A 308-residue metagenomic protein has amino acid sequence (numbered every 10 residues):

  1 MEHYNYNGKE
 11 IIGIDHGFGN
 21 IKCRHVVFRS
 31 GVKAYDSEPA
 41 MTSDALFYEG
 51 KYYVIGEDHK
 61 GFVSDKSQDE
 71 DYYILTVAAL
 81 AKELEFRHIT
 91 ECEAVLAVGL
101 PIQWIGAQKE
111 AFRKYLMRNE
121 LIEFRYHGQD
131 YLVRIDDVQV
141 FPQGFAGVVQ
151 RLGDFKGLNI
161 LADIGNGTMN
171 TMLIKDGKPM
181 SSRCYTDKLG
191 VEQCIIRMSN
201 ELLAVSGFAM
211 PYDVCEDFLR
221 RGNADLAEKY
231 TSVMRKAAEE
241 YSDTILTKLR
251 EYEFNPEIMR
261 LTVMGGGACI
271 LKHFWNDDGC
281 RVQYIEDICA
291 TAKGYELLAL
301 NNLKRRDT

Functional and structural regions predicted by a protein language model:
M1-L161, K178-Q193, Y212-T308: Nucleotide/phosphate-binding catalytic cleft detector across ATP-hydrolyzing and phosphate-transferring enzymes
C23, T171-L173: Conserved blade-register residue in beta-propeller folds
I164-N170: Ser/Thr-glycine-rich phosphate-binding loops at phosphate-binding pockets of nucleotides, nucleotide cofactors
L202-V205: Acidic, metal/cofactor-coordinating or nucleic-acid-engaging core segments within structured domains
